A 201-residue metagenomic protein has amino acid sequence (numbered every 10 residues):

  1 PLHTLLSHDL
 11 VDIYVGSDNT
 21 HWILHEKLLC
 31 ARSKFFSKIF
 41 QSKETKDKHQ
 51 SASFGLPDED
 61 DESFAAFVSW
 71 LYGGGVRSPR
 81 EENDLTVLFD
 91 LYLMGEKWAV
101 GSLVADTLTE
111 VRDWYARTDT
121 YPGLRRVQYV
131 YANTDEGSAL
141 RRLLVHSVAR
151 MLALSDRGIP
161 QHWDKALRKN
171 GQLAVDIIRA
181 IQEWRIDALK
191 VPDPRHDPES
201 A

Functional and structural regions predicted by a protein language model:
P1-L28, E62, A66-N83: N-terminal BTB/POZ boundary and linker segment
T4-S7, K48, D84-T86, E136: Intrinsically disordered, low-complexity regulatory regions enriched in Ser/Pro/Gly/Thr and acidic residues
G16, K27, P57-E59, L103-D106: Structured beta-strand/turn binding interfaces of compact recognition modules in eukaryotic regulators
G16-D18, A188, P192: Short strand-coil-strand connectors
A31-Q50, R77: Cytochrome P450 catalytic domain signature, combining two hallmark sequence patches
F54, V130-Y131, L154-W184: Long amphipathic alpha-helical assembly cores
A65-I159: Post-BTB helical module
R195-A201: Eukaryotic cytosolic interaction/assembly regions at protein N-termini and domain boundaries
